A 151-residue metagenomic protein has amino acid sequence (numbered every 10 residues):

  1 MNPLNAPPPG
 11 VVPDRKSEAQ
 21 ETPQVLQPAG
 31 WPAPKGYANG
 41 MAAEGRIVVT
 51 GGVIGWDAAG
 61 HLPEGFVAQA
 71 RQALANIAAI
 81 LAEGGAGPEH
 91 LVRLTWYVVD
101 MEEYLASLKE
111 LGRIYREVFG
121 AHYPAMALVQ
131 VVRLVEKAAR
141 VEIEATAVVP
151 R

Functional and structural regions predicted by a protein language model:
M1-V92, V98-R151: N-terminal presequence-like segments and the immediate start of the first folded domain
